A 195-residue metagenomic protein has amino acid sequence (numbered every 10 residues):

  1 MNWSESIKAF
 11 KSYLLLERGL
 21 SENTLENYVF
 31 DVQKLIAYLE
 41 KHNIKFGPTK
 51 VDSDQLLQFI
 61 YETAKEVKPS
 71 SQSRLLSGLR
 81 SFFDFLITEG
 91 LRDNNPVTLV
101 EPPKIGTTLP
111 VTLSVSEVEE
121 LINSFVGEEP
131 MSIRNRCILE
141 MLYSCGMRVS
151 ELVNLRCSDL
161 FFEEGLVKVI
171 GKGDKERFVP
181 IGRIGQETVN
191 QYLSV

Functional and structural regions predicted by a protein language model:
M1-V195: Conserved catalytic core of the tyrosine transesterase superfamily
